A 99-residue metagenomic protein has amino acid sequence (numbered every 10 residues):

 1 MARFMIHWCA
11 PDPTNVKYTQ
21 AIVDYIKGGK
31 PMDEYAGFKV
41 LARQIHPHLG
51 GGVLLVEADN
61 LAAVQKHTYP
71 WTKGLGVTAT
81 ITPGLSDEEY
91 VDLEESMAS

Functional and structural regions predicted by a protein language model:
M1-G51, D59-K66, G84-S99: Short S/T/G/P-rich N-terminal loop/turn motif that feeds into the first structured element of a domain
L54-L55, I81: Short N-terminal micro-motifs specific to bacterial/archaeal maturation and metal-cluster initiation sites
V56-T72, G76: Mid-chain, well-packed structural core segment of small domains
L75-S86: Conserved short beta-strand edge segments in small beta-sheet-based binding/regulatory domains
